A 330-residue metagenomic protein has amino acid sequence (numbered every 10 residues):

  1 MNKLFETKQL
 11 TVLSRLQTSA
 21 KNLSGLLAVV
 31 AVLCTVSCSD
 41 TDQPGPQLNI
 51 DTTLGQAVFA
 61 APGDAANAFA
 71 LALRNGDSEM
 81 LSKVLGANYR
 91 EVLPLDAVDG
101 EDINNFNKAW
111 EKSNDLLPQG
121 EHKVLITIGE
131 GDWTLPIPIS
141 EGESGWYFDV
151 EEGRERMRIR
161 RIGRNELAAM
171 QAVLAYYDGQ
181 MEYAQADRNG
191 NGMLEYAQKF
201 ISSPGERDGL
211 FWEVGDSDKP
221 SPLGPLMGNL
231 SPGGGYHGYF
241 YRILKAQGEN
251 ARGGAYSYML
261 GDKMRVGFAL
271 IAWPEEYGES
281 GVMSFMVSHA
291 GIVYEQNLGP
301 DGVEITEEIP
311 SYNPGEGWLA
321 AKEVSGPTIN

Functional and structural regions predicted by a protein language model:
M1-A20: N-terminal secretory signal peptides that target proteins for export/translocation
L33-S37: C-terminal motif of bacterial Sec signal peptides marking the signal peptidase cleavage site
D42-L71, G153-D178, E182: Short, low-complexity N-terminal intrinsically disordered segments enriched in polar/charged residues
D77-N88, L194-A197: Short, well-ordered alpha-helical segments enriched in acidic and aromatic residues
Y89-L135, L230-H237, R242-N250, A255-M264: Surface-exposed, charged secondary-structure patches
V124-L167, Q171-L174, I292-Q296: Short beta-strand edge/turn micro-motifs at domain boundaries
Y183-E279: Flexible, glycine-rich surface segments
A269-E316, I329: C-terminal soluble interaction/assembly domains
